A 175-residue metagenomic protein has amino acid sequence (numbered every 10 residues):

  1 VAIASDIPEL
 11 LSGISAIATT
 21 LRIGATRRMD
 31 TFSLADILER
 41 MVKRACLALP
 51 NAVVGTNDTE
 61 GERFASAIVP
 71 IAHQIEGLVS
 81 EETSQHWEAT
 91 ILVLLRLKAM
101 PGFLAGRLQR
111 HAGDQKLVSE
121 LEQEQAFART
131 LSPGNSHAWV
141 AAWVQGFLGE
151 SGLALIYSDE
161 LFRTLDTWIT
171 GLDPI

Functional and structural regions predicted by a protein language model:
V1-I175: Extended repeat-based interaction scaffolds and adjacent low-complexity, acidic/S/T/P-biased segments that form broad
